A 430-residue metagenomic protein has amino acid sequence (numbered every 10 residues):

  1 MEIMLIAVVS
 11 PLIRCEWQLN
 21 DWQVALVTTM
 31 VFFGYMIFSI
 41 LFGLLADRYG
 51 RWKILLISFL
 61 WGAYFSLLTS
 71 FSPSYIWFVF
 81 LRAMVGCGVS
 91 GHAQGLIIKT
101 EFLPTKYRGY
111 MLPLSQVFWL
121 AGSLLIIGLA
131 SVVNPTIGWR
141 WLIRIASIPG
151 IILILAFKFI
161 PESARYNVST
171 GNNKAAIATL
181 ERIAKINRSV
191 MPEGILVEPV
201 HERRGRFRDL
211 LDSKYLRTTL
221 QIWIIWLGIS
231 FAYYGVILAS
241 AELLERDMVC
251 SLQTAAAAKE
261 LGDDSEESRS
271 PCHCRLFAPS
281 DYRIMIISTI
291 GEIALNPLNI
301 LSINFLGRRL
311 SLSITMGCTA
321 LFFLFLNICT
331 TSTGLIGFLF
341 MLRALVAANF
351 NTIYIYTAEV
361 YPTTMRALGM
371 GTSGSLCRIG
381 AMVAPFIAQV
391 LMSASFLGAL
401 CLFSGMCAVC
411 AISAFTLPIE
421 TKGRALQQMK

Functional and structural regions predicted by a protein language model:
M1-C250, K259, D263-K430: Transmembrane-helix signature of 12-pass secondary carriers
